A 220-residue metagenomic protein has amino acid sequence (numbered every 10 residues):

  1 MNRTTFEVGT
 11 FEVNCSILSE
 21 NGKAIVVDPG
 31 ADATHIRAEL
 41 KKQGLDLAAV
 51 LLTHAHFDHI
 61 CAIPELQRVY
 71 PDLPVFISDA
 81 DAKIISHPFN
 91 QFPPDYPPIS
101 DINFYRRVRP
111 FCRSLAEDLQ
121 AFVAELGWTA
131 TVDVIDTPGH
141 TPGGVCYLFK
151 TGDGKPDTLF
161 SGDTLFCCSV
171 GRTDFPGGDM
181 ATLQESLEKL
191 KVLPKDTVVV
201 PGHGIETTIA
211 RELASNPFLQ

Functional and structural regions predicted by a protein language model:
M1-L45, F104-V192, T208-A210: Catalytic core of the metallo-beta-lactamase
A24, H56, D81-A82, D174 (+1 more regions): Short histidine/acidic/glycine/proline-rich micro-motifs that form metal- and phosphate-coordinating active-site loops
V27, A48-A55, V75-S78, D136-G139 (+2 more regions): Active-site neighborhood of phospho(di)ester-bond hydrolases with catalytic His/Asp-centered motifs
D32-A33, A38-A130, S215-F218: Active-site HxH/HxHxD metal-binding segment of metal-dependent hydrolases
H59-A62, G143, E206: Intrinsic structural disorder/low-complexity segments
T207-Q220: Short, basic/aromatic-enriched C-terminal tail that caps enzymatic domains
